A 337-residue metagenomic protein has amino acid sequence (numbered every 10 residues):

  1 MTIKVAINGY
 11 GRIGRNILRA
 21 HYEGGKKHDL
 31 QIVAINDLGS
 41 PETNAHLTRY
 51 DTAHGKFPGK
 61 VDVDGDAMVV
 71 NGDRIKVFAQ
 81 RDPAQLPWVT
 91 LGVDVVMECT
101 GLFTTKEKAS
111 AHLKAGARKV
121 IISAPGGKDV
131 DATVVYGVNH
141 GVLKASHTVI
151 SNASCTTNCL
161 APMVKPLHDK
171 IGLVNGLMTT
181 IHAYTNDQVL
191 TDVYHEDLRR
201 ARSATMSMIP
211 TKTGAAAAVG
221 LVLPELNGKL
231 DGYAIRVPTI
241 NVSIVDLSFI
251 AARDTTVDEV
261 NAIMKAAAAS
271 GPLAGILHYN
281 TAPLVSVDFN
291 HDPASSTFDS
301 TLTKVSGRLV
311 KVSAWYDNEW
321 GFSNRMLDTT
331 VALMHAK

Functional and structural regions predicted by a protein language model:
M1-A201, K304, D328-T329, A336-K337: N-terminal Rossmann-like NAD(P) cofactor-binding subdomain of oxidoreductases, focused on the glycine-rich
I3, H147, A204, S243-V245 (+1 more regions): Short amphipathic alpha-helical segments
Y10, G14, T105, A153-T156 (+8 more regions): Generic structural signal for well-ordered, non-membrane alpha-helical segments in soluble metabolic enzymes
Y22-K26, K165-L173, A183-N186, T213 (+5 more regions): Generic secondary-structure signature for well-ordered alpha-helical cores
L38-P41, G126-G127, S154-T156, T180-D187 (+4 more regions): Glycine-rich beta-alpha junction loops
M68, V134-Y136, V149, M208 (+4 more regions): Short clusters of hydrophobic/aromatic residues that line enzyme substrate/ligand-binding pockets
D169, L173-I240: Acidic, glycine-rich segments within the central catalytic cores of soluble metabolic enzymes that bind/position
G232, I244, S248-K337: C-terminal active-site/capping subdomain that shapes the small-molecule cofactor and substrate pocket of enzyme
